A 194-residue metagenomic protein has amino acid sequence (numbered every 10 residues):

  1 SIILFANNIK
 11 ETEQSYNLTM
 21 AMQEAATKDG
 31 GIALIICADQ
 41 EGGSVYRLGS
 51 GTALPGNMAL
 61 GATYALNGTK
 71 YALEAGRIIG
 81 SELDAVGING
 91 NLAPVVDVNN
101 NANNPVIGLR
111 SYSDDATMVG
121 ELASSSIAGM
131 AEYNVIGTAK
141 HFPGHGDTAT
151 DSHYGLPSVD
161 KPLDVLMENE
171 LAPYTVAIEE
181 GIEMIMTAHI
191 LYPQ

Functional and structural regions predicted by a protein language model:
S1-V119, H141, G146-D160, A188-Q194: Enzymes and membrane/adaptor proteins characterized by extended Gly/Ser/Thr/Asp/Glu-rich, aromatic-dotted
G30-L34, I88-N89, A131-I136, V176 (+1 more regions): Short, well-ordered coil/turn segments that N-cap beta-strands
L122-A123: Substrate-gating cap/lid alpha-helix
V159, L163-M167: Extracellular glycoside hydrolase catalytic/binding regions
E168-Q194: Flexible, glycine-rich surface segments
